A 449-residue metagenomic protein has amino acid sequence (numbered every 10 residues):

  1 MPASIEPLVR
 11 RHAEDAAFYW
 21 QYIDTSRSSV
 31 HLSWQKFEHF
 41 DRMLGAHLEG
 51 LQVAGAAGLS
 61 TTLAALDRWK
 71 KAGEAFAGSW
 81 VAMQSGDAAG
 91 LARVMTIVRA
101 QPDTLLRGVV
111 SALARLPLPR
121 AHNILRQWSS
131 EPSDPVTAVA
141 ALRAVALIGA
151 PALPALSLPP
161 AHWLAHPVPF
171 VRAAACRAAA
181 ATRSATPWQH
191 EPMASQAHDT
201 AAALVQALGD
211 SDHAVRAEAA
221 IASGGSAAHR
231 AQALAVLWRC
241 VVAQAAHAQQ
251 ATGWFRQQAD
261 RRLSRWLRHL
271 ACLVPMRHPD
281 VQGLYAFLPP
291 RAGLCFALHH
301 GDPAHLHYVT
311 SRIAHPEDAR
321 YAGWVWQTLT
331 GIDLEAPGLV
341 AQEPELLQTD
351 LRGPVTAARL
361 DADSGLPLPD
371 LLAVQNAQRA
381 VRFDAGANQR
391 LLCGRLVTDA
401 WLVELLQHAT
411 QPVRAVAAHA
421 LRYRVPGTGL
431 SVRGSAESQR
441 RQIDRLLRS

Functional and structural regions predicted by a protein language model:
M1-G108, A112-H122, E131-A138, V145-S157 (+8 more regions): N-terminal alpha-helical scaffold/docking segments in eukaryotic complex subunits
T61-L66, R93-Q101, I124-P132, P159-P167 (+8 more regions): Alpha-solenoid HEAT/Armadillo-like helical repeat scaffolds in large eukaryotic proteins
A75, L106, A138, R172-A173 (+7 more regions): Residue-level detector of extended alpha-helical repeat arrays and alpha-solenoid scaffolds
S79, M95, V109-V110, R126 (+9 more regions): Hydrophobic core positions within HEAT/HEAT-like alpha-solenoid repeats
A88, P119, P151, A185 (+5 more regions): Alpha-solenoid helical repeat scaffolds
A150-P154, W266, L273-R277, F287-P290: Interaction-prone helical segments in low-complexity regions
A246-R265, T328, I332-D333, G338-A387: Long alpha-helical HEAT/HEAT-like repeat alpha-solenoid scaffolds in very large eukaryotic proteins, especially those
F287-E343: Repeat-solenoid scaffold signature
